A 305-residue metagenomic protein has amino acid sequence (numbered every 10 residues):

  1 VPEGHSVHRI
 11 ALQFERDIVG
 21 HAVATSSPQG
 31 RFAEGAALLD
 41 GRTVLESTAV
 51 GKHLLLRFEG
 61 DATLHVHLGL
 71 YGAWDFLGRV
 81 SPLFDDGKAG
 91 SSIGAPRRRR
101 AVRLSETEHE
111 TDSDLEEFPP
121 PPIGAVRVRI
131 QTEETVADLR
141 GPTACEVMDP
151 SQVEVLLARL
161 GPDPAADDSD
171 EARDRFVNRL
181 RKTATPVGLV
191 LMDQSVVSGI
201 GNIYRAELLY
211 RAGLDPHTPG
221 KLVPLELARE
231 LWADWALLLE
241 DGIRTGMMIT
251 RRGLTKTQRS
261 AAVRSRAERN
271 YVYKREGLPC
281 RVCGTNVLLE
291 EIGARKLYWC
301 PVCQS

Functional and structural regions predicted by a protein language model:
V1-G35, D40-R42: Extreme N-terminus nucleophile/cap motif
A22-L39, T48, F176-S305: Basic, nucleic-acid-binding surfaces and adjacent catalytic neighborhoods in DNA/RNA-processing proteins
E46, L55, R129, L288: Short, surface-exposed charged micro-motifs
L55-R57, Q131, W299: Short, well-ordered beta-strand micro-motif
F58-A62, P301-Q304: Secondary-structure transition/turn motif
E59-G60, Q131-E133, G293: Short strand-coil-strand connectors
L64-G199, Y204-R211, P219: Phosphate/anion-contacting hairpin/loop surfaces
